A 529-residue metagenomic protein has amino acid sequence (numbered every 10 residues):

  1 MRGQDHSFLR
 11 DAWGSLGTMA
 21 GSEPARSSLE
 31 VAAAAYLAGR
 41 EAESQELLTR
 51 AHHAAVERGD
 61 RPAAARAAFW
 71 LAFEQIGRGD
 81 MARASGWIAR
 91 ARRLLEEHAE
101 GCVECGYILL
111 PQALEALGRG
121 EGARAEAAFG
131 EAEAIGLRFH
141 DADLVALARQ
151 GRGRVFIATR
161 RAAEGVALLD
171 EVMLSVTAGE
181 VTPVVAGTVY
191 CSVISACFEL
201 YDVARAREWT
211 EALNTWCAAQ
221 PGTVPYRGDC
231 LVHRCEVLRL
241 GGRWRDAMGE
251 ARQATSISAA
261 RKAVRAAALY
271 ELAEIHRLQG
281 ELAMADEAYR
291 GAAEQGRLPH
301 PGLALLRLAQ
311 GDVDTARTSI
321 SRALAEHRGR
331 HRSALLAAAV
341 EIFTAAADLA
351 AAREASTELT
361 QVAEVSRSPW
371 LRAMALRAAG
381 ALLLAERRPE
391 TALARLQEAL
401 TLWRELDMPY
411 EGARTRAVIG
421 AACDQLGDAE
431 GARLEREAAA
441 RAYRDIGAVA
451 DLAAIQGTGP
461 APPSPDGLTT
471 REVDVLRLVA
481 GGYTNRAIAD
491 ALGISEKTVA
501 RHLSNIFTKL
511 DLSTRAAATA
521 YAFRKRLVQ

Functional and structural regions predicted by a protein language model:
M1-R50, A54-R58, A63-R66, R332-A334 (+4 more regions): Extended alpha-helical scaffolding segments used for macromolecular assembly and cargo binding
R2, G21, E41, R58-R61 (+13 more regions): Inter-repeat boundary and helix-capping residues of tandem alpha-helical solenoids
R2-L9, E41, R61, M81 (+12 more regions): TPR-repeat structural position
W13-G17, T49-D60, A89-E97, G130-D141 (+9 more regions): Amphipathic alpha-helical segments of tetratricopeptide repeats
R26-G39, A63-M81, E104-E121, L144-R161 (+8 more regions): Tandem amphipathic alpha-helical repeat scaffolds
R252, I275, E281, E287 (+6 more regions): N-terminal regulatory/sensing modules of transcriptional regulators
A385, A394, P460-S513, A517-Q529: Helix-turn-helix DNA-binding segment
